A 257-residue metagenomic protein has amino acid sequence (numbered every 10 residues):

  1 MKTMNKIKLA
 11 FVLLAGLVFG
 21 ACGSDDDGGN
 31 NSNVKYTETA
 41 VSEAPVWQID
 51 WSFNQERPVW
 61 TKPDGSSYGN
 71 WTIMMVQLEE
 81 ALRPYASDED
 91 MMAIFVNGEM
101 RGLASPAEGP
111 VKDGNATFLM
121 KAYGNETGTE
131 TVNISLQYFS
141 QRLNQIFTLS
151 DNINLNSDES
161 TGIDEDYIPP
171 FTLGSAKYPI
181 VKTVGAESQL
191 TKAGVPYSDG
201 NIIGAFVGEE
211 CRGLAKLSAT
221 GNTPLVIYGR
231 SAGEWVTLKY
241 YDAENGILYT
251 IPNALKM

Functional and structural regions predicted by a protein language model:
M1-G20: Sec-dependent bacterial lipoprotein signal peptides
G16-A44: Bacterial Sec-dependent N-terminal signal peptides
V41-D90, V96, F171-N201, V207: Short, surface-exposed binding/anchoring microloops in extracellular/periplasmic proteins
Y85-E89, G128-N133, Y197-G200, A232-V236: A short, compositionally biased
M91-A93, S135-Q137, I202-G204, T237-K239: Beta-strand signatures of extracellular beta-sandwich domains
F95-E130, F206-E234: Tryptophan-paired
Y138-T148, D242-I251: Short acidic/polar inter-strand loop motif in beta-rich domains
N152-A176, N253-M257: Extracellular beta-sheet/turn segments enriched in Thr/Pro/Gly and aliphatic residues
